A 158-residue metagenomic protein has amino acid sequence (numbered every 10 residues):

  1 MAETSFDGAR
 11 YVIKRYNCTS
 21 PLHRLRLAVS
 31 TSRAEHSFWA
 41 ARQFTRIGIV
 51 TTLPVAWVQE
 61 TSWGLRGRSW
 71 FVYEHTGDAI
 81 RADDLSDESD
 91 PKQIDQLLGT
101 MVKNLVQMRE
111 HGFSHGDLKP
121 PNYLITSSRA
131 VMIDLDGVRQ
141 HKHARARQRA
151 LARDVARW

Functional and structural regions predicted by a protein language model:
M1-A82, T100-H111, H115: Conserved ATP-binding subdomain of kinase catalytic cores across diverse folds
T19-H23, E88, D134, A152-V155: Short glycine/proline- and charge-enriched loop/turn segments that cap or connect secondary-structure elements
G77, P120, G137-R139: Short, glycine/acidic-enriched loop or turn micro-motifs at the edges of active sites
R81-D90: AlphaC helix of the protein kinase catalytic domain
P91, D95-V102: Conserved short alpha-helix within the protein kinase catalytic core
G112, D117, N122, D134: Conserved catalytic-loop position in the HRD/HxD motif
I125-S128: Activation-loop N-terminal segment of eukaryotic-like protein kinases
V131-W158: C-lobe/activation-segment region of protein kinase-like
